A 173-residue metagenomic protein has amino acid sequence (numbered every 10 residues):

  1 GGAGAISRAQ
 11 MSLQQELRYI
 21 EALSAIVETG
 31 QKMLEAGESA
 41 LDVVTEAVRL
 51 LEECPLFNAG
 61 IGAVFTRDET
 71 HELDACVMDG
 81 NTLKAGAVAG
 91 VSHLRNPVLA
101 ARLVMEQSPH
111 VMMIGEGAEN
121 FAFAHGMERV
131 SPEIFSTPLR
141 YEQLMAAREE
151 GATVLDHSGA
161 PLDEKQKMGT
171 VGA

Functional and structural regions predicted by a protein language model:
G1-A173: Alpha/propeptide regions of enzymes that mature by internal proteolysis
